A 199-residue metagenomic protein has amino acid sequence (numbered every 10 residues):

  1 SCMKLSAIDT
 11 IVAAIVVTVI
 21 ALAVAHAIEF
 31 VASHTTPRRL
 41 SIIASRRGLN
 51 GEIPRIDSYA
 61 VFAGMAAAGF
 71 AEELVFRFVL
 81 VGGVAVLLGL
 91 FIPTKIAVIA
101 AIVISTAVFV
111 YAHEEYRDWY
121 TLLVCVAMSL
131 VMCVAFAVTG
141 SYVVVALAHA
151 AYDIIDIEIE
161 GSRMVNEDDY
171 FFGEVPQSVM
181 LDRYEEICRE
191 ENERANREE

Functional and structural regions predicted by a protein language model:
S1-G69, V81, A85-P93, N166-Y170: Juxtamembrane helix-loop-helix connectors linking adjacent transmembrane helices in multi-pass membrane enzymes
E52-E198: Transmembrane helix-loop-helix hairpins at the membrane interface of multi-pass integral membrane proteins
